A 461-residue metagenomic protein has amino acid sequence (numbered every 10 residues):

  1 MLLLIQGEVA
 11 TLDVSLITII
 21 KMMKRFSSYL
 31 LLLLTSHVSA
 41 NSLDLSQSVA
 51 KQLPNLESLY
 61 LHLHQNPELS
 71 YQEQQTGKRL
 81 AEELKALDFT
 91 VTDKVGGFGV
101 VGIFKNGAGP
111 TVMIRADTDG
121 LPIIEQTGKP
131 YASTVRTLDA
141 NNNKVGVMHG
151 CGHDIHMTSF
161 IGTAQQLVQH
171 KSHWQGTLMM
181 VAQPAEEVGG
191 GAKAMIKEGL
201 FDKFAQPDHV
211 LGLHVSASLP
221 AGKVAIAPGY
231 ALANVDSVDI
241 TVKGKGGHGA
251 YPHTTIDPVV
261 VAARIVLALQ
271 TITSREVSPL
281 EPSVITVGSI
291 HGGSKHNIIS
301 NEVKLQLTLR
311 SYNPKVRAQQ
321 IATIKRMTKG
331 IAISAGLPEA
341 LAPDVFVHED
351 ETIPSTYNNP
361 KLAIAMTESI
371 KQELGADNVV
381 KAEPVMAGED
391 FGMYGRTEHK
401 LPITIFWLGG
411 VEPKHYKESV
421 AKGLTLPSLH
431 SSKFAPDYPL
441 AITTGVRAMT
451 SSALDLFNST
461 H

Functional and structural regions predicted by a protein language model:
G7-M22: Short, Lys/Arg-enriched N-terminal segments with co-localized hydrophobic residues within the first ~10-30 amino acids
M23-L32: Sec-dependent signal peptide recognition, specifically the positively charged N-region followed immediately by
T35-S39: N-terminal signal peptide c-region/cleavage motif recognized by signal peptidases
N41-H149, D154, T158-G162, Q166-Q175: Acidic/His- and Gly-rich active-site-bordering loop/insert found across diverse amide/peptide-bond hydrolases
L63, I114, H153, M180 (+7 more regions): Divalent metal-coordination and catalytic microenvironments
R136-M148, D154-I155, Q166-S289, S294-I298: Histidine/acidic-residue-rich, glycine-tolerant segments that coordinate divalent metal ions
A263-H461: Metal-dependent amide/peptide-bond hydrolase catalytic core, centered on the "pita-bread" metallohydrolase fold
